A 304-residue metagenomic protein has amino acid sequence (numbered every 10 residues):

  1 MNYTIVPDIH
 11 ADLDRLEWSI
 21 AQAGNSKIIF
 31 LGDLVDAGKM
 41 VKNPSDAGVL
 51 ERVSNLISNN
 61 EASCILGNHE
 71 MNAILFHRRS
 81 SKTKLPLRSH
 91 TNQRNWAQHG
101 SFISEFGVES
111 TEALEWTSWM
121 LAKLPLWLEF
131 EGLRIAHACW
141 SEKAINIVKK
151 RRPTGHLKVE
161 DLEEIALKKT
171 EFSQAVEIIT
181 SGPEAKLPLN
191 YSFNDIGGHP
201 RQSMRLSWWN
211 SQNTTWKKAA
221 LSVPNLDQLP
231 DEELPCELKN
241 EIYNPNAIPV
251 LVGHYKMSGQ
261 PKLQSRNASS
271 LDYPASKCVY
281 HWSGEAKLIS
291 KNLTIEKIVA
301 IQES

Functional and structural regions predicted by a protein language model:
M1, I20-A21, S54-S58, L126-E131 (+2 more regions): A short acidic-Thr-Gly-centered motif at the start of a beta-strand
M1-S54, S58, A62: N-terminal active-site segment of His-dependent metallophosphoesterases
M1-T4, F30-K39, R94-E109, K217-D227: Short, basic, glycine/proline-bearing loop/turn elements
V6-P7, I28-G32, C64-G67, A136 (+2 more regions): Active-site neighborhood of phospho(di)ester-bond hydrolases with catalytic His/Asp-centered motifs
D12-D14, D36-G38, H69-L75, E142-K143 (+2 more regions): Active-site environment of divalent metal-dependent phosphoester hydrolases
N43, V49-S181, A185: Active-site neighborhood of divalent metal-dependent phosphoester bond hydrolases
K169-G259: Alpha/beta-hydrolase fold catalytic core
N225-S304: Long, positively charged, glycine-interspersed low-complexity recognition regions
